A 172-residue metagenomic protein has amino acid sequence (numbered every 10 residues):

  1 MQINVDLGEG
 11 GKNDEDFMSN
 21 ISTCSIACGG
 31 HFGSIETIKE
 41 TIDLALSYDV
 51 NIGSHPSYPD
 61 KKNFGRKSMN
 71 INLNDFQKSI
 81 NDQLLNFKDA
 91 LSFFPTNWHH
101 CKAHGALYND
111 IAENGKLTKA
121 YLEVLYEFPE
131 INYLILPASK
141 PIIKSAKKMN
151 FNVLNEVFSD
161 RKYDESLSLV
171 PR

Functional and structural regions predicted by a protein language model:
I3-L7, C24-I26, I52-P56, H99-A103 (+2 more regions): Hydrophobic faces of well-ordered beta-strands that scaffold small-molecule active sites in alpha/beta enzyme cores
D6-G10, G29-H31, S57-K61, A106-Y108 (+2 more regions): Active-site beta-loop-alpha junctions enriched in small/polar residues
G11-I35: A short alpha/beta connector and helix-capping loop motif
E15-I21, E40-G53, S92-P95: Acidic (Asp/Glu)-rich catalytic clusters
I26-H31, D110, P129-A138: Catalytic beta/alpha-barrel core
K61-H100: Glycine/small-residue-rich loop that forms an oxyanion/phosphate-binding "nest" at active or ligand-binding sites
N114-A120: Charged helix-capping and loop-helix junction motifs
S139-R172: Active-site rim beta-loop-alpha module in soluble metabolic enzymes
